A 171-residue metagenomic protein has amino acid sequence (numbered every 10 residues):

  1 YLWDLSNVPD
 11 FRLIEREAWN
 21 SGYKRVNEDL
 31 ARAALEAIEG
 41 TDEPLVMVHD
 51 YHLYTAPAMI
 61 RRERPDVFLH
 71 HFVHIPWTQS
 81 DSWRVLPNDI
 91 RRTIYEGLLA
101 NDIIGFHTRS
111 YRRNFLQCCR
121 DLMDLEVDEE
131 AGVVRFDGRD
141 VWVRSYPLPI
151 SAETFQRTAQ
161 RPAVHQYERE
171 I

Functional and structural regions predicted by a protein language model:
Y1-I171: Catalytic cores of carbohydrate-active enzymes across secretory and cytosolic contexts
